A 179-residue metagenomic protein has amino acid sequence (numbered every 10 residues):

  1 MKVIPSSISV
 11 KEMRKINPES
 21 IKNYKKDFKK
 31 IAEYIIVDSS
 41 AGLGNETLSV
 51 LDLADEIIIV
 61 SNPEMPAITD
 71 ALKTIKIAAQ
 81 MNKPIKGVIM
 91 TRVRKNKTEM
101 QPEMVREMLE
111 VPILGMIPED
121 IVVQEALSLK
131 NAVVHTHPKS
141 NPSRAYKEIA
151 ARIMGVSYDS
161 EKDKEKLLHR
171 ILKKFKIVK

Functional and structural regions predicted by a protein language model:
M1-K30, L127-H135: P-loop/Walker-type NTP enzyme "switch/lid" segment
S7-S9, E119-D120, K139: Short, solvent-exposed coil/turn elements at secondary-structure transition points
I16, T69, M100, H137 (+1 more regions): Conserved active-site and cofactor/substrate-binding residues in soluble primary-metabolism enzymes
E19, N23, D27-K30, Y34-E125 (+1 more regions): Conserved catalytic-core segment of NTP-binding enzymes
V133-K179: NTP-binding/hydrolysis catalytic cores, primarily Walker-type P-loop NTPases
